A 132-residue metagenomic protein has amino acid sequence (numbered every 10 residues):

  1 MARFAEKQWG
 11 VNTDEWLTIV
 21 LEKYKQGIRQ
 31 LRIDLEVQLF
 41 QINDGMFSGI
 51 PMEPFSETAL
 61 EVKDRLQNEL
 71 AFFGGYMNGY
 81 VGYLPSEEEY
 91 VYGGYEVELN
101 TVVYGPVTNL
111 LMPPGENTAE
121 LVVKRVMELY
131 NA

Functional and structural regions predicted by a protein language model:
M1-A132: Non-catalytic substrate/cofactor recognition surfaces at enzyme active-site rims
